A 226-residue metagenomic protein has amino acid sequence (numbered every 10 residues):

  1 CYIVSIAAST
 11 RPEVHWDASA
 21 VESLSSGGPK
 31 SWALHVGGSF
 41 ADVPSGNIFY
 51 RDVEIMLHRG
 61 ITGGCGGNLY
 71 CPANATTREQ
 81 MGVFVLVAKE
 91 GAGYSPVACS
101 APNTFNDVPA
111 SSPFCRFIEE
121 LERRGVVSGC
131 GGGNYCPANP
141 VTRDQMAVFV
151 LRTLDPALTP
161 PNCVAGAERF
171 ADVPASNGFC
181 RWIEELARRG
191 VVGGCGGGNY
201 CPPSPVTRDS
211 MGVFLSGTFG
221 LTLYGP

Functional and structural regions predicted by a protein language model:
C1-V36: Terminal connector regions
A33-I48, G63-R78, V85-F117, S128-D144 (+3 more regions): Feature responds to low-complexity, polar/acidic, surface-exposed segments characteristic of secreted/exported proteins
I48-T62: Conserved small-residue-rich
D52, F117-E119, W182: Residues within well-ordered alpha-helices
V53-M56, L121, L186: Extracellular/surface recognition and adhesion modules
G60, G125, G190: Phosphate/pyrophosphate-binding loop motifs in nucleotide- or prenyl diphosphate-using proteins
Q80, R123-R124, Q145, R188 (+1 more regions): Intrinsically disordered, low-complexity repeat/linker tracts enriched for polar/charged residues
V83, V148, V213: DNA-binding alpha-helical recognition surfaces that contact promoter or target DNA
